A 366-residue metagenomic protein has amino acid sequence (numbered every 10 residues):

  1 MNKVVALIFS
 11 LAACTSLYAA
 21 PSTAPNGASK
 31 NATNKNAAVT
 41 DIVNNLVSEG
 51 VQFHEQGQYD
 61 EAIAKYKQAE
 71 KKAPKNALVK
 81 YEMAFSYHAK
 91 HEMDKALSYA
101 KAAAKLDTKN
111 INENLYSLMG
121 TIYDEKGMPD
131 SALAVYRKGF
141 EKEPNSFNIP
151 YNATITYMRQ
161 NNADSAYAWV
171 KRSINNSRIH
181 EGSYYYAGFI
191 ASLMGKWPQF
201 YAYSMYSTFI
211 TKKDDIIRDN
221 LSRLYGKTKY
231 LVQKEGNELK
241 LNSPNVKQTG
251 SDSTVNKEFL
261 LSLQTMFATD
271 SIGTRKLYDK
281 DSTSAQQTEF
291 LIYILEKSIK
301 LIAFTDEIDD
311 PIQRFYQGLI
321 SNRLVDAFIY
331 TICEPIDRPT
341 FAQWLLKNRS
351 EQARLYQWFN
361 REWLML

Functional and structural regions predicted by a protein language model:
G27, Y184-L366: Eukaryotic alpha-helical solenoid repeat scaffolds
V39-K72, F85, A89, T121: Alpha-helical segment of the N-proximal tetratricopeptide repeat
N44, L78, I111-N114, N148 (+2 more regions): Start-of-helix register in tetratricopeptide repeats
Q68-A69, A102-A103, K138-G139, R172-S173 (+1 more regions): Canonical positions in the second alpha-helix
P74, T108-N110, P144, R178 (+1 more regions): Short coil turns that delineate tetratricopeptide repeat
E82-F85, N114-L118, N152, Y186 (+1 more regions): Canonical tetratricopeptide repeat
